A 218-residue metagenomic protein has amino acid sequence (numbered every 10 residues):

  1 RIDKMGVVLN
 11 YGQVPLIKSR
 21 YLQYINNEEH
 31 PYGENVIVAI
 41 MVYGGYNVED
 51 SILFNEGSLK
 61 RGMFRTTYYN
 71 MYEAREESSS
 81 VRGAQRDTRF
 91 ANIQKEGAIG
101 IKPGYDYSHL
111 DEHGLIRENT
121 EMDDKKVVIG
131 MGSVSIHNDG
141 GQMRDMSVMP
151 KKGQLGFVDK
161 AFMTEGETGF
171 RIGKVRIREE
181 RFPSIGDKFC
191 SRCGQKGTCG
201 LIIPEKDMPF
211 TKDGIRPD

Functional and structural regions predicted by a protein language model:
R1-D218: Conduit-forming functional cores of very large proteins
